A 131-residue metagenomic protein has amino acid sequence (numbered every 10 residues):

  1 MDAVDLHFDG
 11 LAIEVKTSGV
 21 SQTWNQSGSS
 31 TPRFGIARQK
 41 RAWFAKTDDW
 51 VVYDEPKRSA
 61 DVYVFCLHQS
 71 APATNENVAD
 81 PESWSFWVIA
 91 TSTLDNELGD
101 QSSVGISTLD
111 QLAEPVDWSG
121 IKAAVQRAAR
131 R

Functional and structural regions predicted by a protein language model:
M1-L11, T17-R131: Nucleic-acid endonuclease domains
